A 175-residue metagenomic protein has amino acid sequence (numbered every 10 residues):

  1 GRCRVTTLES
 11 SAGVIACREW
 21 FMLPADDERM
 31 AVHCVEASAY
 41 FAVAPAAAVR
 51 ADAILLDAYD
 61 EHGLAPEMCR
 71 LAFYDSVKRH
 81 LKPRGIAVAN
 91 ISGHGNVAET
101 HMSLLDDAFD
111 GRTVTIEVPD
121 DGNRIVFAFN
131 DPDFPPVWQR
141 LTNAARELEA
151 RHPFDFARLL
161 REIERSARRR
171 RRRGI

Functional and structural regions predicted by a protein language model:
G1-R79, P83: The AdoMet/dcAdoMet-binding core of the Class I SAM-like
R2-R4, D27-R29, R84, D110-R112 (+1 more regions): A generic structural signal for alpha->beta connector loops
A12-I15, H33-E36, L81-R84, G95 (+3 more regions): Short, surface-exposed, polar/charged, turn-prone segments marking secondary-structure boundaries
A16, A65, A98, P136-Q139: Generic domain-boundary/flexible-linker signal
A16-E19, A39, V43, R79 (+6 more regions): Charged/polar, solvent-exposed surface patches and flexible loops
M68-P135: C-terminal substrate-binding/active-site "lid" region of AdoMet-derived donor-dependent transferases
D120-I175: SAM/dcSAM-binding transferase cores
